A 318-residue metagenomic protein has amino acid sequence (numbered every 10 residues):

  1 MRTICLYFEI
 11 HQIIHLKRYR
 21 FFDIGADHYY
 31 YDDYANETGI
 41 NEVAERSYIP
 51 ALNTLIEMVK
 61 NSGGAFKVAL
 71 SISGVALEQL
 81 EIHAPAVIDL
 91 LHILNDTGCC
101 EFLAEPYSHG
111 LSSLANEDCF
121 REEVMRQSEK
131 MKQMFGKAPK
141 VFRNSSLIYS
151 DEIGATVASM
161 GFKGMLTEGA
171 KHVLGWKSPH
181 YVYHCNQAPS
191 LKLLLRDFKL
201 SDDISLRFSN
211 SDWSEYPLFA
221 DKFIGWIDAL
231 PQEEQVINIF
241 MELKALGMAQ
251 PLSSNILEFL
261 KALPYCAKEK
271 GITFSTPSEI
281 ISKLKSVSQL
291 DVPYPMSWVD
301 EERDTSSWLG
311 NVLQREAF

Functional and structural regions predicted by a protein language model:
M1-R46, Y181-V182, N186-L191, L195-F198 (+2 more regions): Active-site and substrate-binding clefts of carbohydrate-active enzymes
T3-F8, I14-N116, K140-R143, K163-E168 (+1 more regions): Short, well-structured secondary-structure segments
K17-Y19, Q79-A84, L114-N116, S150-A158 (+3 more regions): A short acidic (Asp/Glu
L52-I56, I88-H92, R121-M131, G154 (+2 more regions): Generic structural signal for well-ordered alpha-helices, preferentially at hydrophobic/aromatic core positions
N53-T54, I82-T97, L174-A188, L218-I227: Alpha-helical scaffolding within the catalytic cores of extracellular/periplasmic polymer-degrading hydrolases
L111, A170-W176, L194-E215, K222: Positively charged, amphipathic and often flexible ligand-engagement surfaces
E117-I148, W226-F240: CE4/NodB-like, metal-dependent polysaccharide N-deacetylase domain that modifies extracellular/periplasmic N-acetylated
D118, Q133, K137-A138, R143-H184: Gly/Pro-rich turn-and-neighbor structural signature
